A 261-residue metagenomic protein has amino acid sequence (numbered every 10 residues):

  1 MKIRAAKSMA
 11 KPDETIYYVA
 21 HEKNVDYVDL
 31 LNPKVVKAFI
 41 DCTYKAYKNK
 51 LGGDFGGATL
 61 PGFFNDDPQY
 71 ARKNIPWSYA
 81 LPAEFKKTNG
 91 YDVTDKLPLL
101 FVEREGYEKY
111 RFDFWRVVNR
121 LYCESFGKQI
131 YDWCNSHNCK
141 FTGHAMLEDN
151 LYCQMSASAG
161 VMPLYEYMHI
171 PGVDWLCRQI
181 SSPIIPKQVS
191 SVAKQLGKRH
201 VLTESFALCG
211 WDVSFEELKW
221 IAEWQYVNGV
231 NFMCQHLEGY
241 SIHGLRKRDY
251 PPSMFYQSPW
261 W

Functional and structural regions predicted by a protein language model:
M1-F112, R120, E124: Mature extracytoplasmic enzyme cores
W115: Surface-exposed cleft-lining segments at the edges of enzyme active sites
S125, H137-W261: Hydrophobic targeting/anchoring helices
F126, I130-Y131: Histidine/acidic residue-rich metal-binding segments in metalloenzymes
